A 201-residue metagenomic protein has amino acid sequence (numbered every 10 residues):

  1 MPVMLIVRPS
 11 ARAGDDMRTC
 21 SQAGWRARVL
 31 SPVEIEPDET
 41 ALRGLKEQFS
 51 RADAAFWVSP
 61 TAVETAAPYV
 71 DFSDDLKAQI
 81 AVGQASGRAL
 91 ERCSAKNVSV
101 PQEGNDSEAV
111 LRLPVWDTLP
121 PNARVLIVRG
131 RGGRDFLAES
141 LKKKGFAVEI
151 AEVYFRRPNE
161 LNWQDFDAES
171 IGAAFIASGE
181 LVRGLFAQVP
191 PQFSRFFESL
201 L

Functional and structural regions predicted by a protein language model:
M1-L201: Signature of uroporphyrinogen-III synthase
